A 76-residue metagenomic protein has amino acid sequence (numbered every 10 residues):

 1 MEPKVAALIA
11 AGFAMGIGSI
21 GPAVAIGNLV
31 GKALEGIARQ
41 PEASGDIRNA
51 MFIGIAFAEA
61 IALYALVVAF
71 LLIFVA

Functional and structural regions predicted by a protein language model:
M1-A76: Hydrophobic, small-residue-rich transmembrane alpha-helices and their short perimembrane loops in multi-pass membrane
